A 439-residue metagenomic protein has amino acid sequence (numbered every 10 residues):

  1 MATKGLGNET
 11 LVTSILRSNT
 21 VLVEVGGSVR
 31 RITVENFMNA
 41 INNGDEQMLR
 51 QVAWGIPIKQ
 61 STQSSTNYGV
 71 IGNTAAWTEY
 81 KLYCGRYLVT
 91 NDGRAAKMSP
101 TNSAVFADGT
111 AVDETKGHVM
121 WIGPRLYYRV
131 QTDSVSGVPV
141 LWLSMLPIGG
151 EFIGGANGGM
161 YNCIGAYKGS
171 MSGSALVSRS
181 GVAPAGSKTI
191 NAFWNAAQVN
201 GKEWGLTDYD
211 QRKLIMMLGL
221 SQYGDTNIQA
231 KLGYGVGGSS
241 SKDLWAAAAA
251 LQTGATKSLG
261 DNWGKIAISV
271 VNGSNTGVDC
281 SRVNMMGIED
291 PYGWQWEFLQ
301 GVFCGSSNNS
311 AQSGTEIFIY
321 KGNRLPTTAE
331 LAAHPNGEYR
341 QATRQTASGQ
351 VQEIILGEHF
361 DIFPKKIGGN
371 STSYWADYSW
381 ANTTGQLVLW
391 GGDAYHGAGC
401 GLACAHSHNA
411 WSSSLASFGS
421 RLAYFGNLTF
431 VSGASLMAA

Functional and structural regions predicted by a protein language model:
M1-S18, L436-A439: Short, intrinsically disordered N-terminal pre-domain segments
S18-V25, G287-E289: Short hydrophobic/aromatic-rich beta-strand motifs
V23-N43: Short, surface-exposed terminal/edge motifs of secreted or surface/virion proteins that either
V25-S28, L126-R129, K168-M171, Q211 (+2 more regions): Acidic glycine-/aspartate-rich tracts in secreted/extracellular proteins
D45-I122, Y128-V130, A439: GGW-centered surface loops in extracellular recognition modules
W54, K213, Y234-S258, N262 (+2 more regions): C-terminal, surface-exposed recognition/capping segments
T110-G117, W142-P291, Q295: Short aromatic-cysteine micro-motif
G305-G322: A short, polar/charged loop-to-alpha-helix boundary motif
